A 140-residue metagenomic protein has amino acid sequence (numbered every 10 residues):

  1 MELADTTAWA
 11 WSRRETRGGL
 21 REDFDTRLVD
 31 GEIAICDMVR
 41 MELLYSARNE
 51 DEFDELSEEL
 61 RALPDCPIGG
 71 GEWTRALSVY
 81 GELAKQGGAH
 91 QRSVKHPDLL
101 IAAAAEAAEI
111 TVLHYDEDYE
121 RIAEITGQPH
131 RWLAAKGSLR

Functional and structural regions predicted by a protein language model:
M1, A102-R140: Acidic, PIN/NYN-like endoribonuclease modules and their adjacent C-terminal/linker elements
M1-I35, L44-E58: Short, well-structured N-terminal submotif of metal-dependent ribonuclease cores
T6, D37, K95-L99: Conserved glycosyltransferase catalytic-site signature
A8, V39, E72, I101 (+1 more regions): Alpha-helix capping/helix-boundary segments
R48, A76-V79, E124-Q128: Short secondary-structure transition/capping segments
E50-D54, A84, P129-L133: Short, hinge-like loop/turn segments at secondary-structure boundaries
D54, E58-G69: Helix-adjacent hinge/juxtasegments
D65-L113: Active-site neighborhoods of divalent-metal-dependent phosphate/nucleic-acid chemistry enzymes
